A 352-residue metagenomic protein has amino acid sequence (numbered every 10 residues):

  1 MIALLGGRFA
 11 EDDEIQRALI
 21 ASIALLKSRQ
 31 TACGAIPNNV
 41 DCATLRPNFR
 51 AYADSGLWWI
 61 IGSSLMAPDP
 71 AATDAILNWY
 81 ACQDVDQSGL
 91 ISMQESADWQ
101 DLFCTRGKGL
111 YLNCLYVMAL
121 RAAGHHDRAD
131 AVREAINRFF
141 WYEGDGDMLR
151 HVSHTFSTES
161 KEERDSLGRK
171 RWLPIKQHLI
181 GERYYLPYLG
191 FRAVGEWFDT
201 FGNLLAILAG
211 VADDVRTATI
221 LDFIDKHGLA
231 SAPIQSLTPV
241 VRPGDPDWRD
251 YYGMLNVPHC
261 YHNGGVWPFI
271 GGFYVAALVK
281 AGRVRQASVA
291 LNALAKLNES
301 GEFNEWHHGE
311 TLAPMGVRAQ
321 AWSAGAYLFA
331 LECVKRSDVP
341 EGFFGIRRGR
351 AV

Functional and structural regions predicted by a protein language model:
M1-G89, G109-V117, T217, G265-A287 (+2 more regions): Aromatic-rich carbohydrate-recognition surfaces in CAZymes
Q16, T217-D222, G342-R348: Alpha-helical repeat scaffolds
C33-P37, L90-Q94, R106-G109, L115-V117 (+3 more regions): Catalytic cores of carbohydrate-active enzymes
N38-A43, R242-L255, A287-A324, E341-A351: C-terminal catalytic domain of Rieske-type non-heme iron oxygenases
A43-F49, R192, C260-Y261, A313-M315: A short glycine/serine-rich beta->alpha loop
D98-D101, Y185-L189, Y251-H259: Short glycine/proline-rich turn/loop motifs
R216-I220, S231-L237, R249, F269 (+4 more regions): Extended hydrophobic-aromatic, low-complexity segments
Q235-P268: Generic long, charged, amphipathic alpha-helical segments
